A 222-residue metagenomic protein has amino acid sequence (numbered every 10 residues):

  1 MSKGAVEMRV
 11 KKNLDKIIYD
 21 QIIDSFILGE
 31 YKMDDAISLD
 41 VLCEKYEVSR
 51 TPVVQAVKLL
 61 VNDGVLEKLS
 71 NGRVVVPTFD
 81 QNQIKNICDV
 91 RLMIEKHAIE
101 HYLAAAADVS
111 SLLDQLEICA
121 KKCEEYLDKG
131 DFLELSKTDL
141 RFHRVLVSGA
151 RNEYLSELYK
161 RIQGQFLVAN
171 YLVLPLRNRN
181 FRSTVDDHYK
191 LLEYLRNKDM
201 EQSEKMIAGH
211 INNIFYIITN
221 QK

Functional and structural regions predicted by a protein language model:
M1-A104, T219-K222: Short linear motifs at protein or domain termini
E7, Q81-K85, L103-V109, Y126-D131 (+1 more regions): A ubiquitous short alpha-helical element
L14, I18, Q83, V90-I94 (+8 more regions): Hydrophobic/aromatic residues within well-ordered alpha-helical segments
V90-A105, L140-N178: Hydrophobic, amphipathic alpha-helical faces that serve as interaction scaffolds
E95-E125: Amphipathic alpha-helical dimerization/coiled-coil segments that flank or bridge DNA-binding/regulatory modules
L113-E124, K129, G164, Y171-K222: C-terminal all-alpha effector/ligand-binding and dimerization domain of prokaryotic HTH-type transcriptional repressors
C123-A150: Exposed, interaction-prone assembly regions rather than primary DNA-binding/catalytic cores
